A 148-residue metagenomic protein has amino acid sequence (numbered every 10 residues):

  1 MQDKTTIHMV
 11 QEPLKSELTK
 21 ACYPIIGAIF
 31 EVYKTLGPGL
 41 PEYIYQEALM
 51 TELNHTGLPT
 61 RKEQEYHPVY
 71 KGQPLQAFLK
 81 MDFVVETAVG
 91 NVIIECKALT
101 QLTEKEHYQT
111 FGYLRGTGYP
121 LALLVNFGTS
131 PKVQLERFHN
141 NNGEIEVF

Functional and structural regions predicted by a protein language model:
M1-L36: Interdomain/boundary linker segments immediately adjacent to catalytic/signaling cores
Q2-T5, G143-F148: A short, highly charged, low-complexity intrinsically disordered segment
P41-E42, Q46-N91, S130-G143: Active-site metal-binding core of divalent-cation-utilizing nuclease and nuclease-like domains
A88, C96-E146: Nucleic-acid nuclease catalytic cores
